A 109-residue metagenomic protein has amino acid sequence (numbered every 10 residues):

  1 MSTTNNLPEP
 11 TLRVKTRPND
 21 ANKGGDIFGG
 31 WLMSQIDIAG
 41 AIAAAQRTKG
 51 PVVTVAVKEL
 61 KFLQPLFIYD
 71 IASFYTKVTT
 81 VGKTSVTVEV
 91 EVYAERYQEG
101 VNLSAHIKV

Functional and structural regions predicted by a protein language model:
M1-S2, F74: A detector of low-complexity, intrinsically disordered, Ser/Thr/Gly/Pro/Ala-rich segments
S2-L12, F67-I68, T79-V109: HotDog/MaoC-like acyl-thioester-processing domains
S2-T54: Hot-dog-fold acyl-thioester-processing enzymes
R13, T54, E59, S73-Y75 (+2 more regions): Conserved beta-strand residues within beta-sheet cores
R17-N19, P65, E95: Generic structural motif
R47, V52-V53, V57, E91-V92 (+1 more regions): Short, intrinsically disordered/low-complexity patches at protein termini and at juxtamembrane boundaries
A56-I71, K77-K83: Active-site beta-strand->loop segment that positions catalytic residues and contacts the acyl thioester
